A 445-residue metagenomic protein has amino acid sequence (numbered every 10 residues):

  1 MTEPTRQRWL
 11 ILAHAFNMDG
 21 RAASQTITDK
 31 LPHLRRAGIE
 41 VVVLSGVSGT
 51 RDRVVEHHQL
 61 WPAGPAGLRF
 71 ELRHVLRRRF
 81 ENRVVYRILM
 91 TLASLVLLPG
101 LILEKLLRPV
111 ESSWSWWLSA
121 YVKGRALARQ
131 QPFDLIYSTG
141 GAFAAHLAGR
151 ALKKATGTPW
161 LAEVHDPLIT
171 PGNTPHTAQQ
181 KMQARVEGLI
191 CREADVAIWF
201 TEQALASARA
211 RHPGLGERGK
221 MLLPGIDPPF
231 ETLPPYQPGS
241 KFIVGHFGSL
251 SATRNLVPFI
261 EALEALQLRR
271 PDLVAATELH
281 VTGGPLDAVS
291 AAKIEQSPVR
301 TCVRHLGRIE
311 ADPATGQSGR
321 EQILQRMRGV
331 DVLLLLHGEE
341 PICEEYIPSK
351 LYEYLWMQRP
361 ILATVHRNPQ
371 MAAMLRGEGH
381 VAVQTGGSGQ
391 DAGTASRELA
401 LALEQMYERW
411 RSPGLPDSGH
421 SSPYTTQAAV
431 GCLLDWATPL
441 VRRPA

Functional and structural regions predicted by a protein language model:
M1-F70, V196, E202-L205, L266 (+3 more regions): N-terminal subdomain of nucleotide-sugar transferases
D29, L107, E111, L118 (+5 more regions): Membrane-proximal helix-turn-helix segments that form the acceptor-binding/catalytic region of lipid-linked
V43-S115: A conserved catalytic-core segment of Leloir-type glycosyltransferases
G188-G219, A372, L433: A short, active-site helix/loop in glycosyltransferases that binds the activated sugar's phosphate group
Q203, P224-G225: Carbohydrate-associated surface elements
Q237-R254, I260-L263, A429: Conserved donor-binding/catalytic core segment of Leloir-type glycosyltransferases
R254, E310-R328, L333-Y352, L362-A373: Nucleotide-sugar-dependent
A276, G283-G284, A288-Q325: Nucleotide-activated donor-binding/catalytic signature segment of Leloir-type glycosyltransferases, i.e., the conserved
